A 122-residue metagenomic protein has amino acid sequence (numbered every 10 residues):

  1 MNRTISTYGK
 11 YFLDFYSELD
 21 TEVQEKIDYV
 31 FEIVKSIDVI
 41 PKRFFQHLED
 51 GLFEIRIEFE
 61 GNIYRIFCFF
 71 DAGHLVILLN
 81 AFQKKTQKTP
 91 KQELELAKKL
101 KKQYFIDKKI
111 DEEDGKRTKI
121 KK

Functional and structural regions predicted by a protein language model:
M1-I63, A72-V76, K85-K122: Basic, Lys/Arg-enriched alpha-helical interface segments
L79: ATP-dependent carboxylate-activation loops
F82: Basic nucleic-acid-binding interfaces
